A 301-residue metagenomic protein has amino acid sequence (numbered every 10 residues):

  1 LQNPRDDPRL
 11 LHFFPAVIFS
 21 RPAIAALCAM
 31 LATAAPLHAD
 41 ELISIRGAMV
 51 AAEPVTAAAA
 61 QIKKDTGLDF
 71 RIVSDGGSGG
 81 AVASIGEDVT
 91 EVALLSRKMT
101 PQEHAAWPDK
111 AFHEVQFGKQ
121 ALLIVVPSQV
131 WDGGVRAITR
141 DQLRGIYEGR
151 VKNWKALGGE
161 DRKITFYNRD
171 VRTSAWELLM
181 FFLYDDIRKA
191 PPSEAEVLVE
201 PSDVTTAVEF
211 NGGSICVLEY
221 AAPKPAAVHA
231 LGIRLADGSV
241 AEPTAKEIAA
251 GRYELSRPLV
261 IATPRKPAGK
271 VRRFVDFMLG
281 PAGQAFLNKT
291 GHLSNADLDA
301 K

Functional and structural regions predicted by a protein language model:
D6-A25: Bacterial N-terminal signal peptides that target proteins for export
F13, I18, M30, A121-L123 (+1 more regions): Hydrophobic transmembrane signal anchors and adjacent membrane-proximal interface regions, especially in viral
V17-I18, A35, H229: N-terminal non-cleavable signal-anchor helices
A23-A34: Bacterial N-terminal signal peptides
A39-P108, F112-K301: Exported/periplasmic ABC-transporter solute-binding proteins
